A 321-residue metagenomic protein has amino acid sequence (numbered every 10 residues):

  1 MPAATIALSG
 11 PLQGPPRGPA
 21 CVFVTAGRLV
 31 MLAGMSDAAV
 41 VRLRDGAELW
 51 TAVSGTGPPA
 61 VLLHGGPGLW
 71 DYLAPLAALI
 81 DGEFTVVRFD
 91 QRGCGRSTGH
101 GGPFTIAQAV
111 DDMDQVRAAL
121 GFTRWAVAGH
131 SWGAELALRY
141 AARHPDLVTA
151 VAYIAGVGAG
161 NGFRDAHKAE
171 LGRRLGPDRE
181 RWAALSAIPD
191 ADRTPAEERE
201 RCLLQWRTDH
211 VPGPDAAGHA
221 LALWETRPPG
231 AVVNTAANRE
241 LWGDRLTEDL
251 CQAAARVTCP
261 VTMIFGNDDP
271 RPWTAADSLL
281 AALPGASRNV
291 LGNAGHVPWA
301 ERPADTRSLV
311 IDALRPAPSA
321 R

Functional and structural regions predicted by a protein language model:
L43-G99, R117: Conserved HGGG/HGGXW glycine-rich cap/lid loop of the alpha/beta-hydrolase fold
R88-W132, S308: Active-site loop/oxyanion-hole signature of alpha/beta-hydrolase fold enzymes
T123-A166: Conserved hydrolase catalytic core segment
V151-P189: Flexible "cap/lid" loop of the alpha/beta hydrolase fold
I188-A237: Conserved alpha/beta-hydrolase catalytic His-Asp/Glu region
V257, M263-F265: Short beta-strand/loop motif that positions the catalytic acidic residue of the alpha/beta-hydrolase fold
P270-A275: Conserved alpha/beta-hydrolase "acid-adjacent" motif
A286-R321: Catalytic active-site module of serine/aspartate enzymes centered on a nucleophile-bearing elbow/loop
